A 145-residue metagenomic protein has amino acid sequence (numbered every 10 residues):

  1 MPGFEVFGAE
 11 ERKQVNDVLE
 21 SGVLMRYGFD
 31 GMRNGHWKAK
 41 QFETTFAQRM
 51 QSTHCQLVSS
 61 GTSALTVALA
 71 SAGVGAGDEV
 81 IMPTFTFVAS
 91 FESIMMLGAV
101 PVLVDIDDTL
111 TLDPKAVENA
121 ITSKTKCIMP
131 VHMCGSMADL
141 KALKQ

Functional and structural regions predicted by a protein language model:
M1-T62, T66-A70, G75, L143: Conserved PLP-binding active-site segment in aminotransferase class I/II-type PLP enzymes
A70, V74-Q145: PLP-dependent aminotransferase-like
